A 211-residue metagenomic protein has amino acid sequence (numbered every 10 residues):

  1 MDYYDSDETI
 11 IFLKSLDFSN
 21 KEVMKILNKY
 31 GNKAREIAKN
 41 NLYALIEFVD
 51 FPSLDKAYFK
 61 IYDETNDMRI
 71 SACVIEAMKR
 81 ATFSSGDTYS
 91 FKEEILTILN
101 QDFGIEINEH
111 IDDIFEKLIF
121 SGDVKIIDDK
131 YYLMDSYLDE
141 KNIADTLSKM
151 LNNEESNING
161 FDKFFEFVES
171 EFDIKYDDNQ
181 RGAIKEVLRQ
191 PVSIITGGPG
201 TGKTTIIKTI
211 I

Functional and structural regions predicted by a protein language model:
M1-I211: Conserved ATP-binding/catalytic motifs of P-loop helicase motor domains
